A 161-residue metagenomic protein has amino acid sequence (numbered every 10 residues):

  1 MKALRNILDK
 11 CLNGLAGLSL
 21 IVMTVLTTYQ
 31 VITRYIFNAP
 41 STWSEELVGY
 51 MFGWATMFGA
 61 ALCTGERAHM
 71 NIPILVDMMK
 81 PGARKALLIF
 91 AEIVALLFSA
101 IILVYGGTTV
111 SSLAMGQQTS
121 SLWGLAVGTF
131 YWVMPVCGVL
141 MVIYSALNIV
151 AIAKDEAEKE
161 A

Functional and structural regions predicted by a protein language model:
M1-A161: Alpha-helical transmembrane segments and membrane-interface helix-loop junctions in multi-pass membrane proteins
